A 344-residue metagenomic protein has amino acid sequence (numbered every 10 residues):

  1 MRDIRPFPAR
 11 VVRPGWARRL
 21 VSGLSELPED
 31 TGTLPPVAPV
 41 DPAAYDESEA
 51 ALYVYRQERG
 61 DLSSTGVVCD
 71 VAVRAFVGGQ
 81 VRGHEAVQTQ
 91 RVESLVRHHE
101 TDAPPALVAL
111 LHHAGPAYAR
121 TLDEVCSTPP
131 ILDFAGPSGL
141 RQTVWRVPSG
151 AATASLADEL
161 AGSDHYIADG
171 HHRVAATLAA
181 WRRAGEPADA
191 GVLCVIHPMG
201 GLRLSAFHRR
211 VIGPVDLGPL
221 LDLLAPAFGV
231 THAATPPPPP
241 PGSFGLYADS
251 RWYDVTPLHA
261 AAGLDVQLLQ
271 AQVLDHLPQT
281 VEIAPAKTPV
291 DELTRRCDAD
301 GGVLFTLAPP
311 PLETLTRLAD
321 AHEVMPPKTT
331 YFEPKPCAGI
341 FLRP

Functional and structural regions predicted by a protein language model:
M1-P344: Surface-exposed, charge/polar-rich loops and edge strands
